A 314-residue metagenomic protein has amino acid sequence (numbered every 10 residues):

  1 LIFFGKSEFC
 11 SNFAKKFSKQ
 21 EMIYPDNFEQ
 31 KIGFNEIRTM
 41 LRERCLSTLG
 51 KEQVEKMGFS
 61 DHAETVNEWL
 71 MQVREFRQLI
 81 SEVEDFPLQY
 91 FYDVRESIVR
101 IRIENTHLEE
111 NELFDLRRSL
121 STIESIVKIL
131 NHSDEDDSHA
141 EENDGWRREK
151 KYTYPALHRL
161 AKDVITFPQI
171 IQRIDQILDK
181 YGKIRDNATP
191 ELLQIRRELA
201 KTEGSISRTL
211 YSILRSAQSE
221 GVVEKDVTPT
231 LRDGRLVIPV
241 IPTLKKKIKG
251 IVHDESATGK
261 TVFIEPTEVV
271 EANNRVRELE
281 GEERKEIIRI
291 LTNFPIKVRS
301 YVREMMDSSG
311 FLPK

Functional and structural regions predicted by a protein language model:
I2, K6-K19: Short, positively charged and aromatic/hydrophobic N-terminal segments
S7-C10, E141-E142, R232: Intrinsically disordered, low-complexity peptide-like regions
S18-Y181, E191, I195, D307-K314: Conserved amphipathic alpha-helical "coupling/scaffold" segments that transmit conformational changes between domains
N67-E68, E96-V99, I103, R118-S121 (+2 more regions): Extended, charged alpha-helical coiled-coil/arm scaffolds that mediate oligomerization and mechanical coupling in large
E84, P242-L244, E268: Short glycine-rich, polar/acidic loop-and-turn segments at beta strand-coil junctions
I126, I248, A272-R275: Hydrophobic side chains in well-ordered alpha-helices
R208-G250: Divalent-cation
